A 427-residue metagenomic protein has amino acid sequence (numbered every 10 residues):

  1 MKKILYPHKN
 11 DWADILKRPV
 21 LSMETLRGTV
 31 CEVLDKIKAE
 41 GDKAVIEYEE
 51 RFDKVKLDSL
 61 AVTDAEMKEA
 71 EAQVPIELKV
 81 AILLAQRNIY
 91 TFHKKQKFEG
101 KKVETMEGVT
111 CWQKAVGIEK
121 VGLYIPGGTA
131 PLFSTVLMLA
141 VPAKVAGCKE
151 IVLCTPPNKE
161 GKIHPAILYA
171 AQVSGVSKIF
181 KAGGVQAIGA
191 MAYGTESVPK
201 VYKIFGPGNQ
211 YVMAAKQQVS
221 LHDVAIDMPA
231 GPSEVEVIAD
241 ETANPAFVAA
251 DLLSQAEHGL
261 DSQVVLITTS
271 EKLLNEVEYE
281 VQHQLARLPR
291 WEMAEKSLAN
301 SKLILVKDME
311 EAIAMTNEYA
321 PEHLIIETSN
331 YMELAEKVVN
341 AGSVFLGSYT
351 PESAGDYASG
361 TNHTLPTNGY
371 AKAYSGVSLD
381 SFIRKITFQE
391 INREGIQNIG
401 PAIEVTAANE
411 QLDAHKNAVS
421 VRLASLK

Functional and structural regions predicted by a protein language model:
M1-E119: N-terminal Rossmann-like NAD(P)+-binding subdomain of aldehyde/semialdehyde dehydrogenases
K2-P7, K178-G183, L303-D308: Short acidic-hydrophobic, aromatic-tinged amphipathic segments that line or gate anion-handling sites
F98-T105, A225, S262-I267, R287-S297 (+3 more regions): Flexible, glycine/charged-enriched surface loops at secondary-structure junctions
V103-Y169: Conserved small-residue-rich beta-alpha loop and adjacent elements that most often cradle the phosphate/pyrophosphate
G175-Q263: Conserved NAD(P)+-binding/catalytic subdomain of aldehyde/semialdehyde dehydrogenases
H258, L266-A341: A glycine- and small/hydrophobic-rich beta-loop-beta segment that serves as a flexible "lid/hinge" or phosphate-binding
E318-K427: C-terminal core of ALDH-fold dehydrogenases
